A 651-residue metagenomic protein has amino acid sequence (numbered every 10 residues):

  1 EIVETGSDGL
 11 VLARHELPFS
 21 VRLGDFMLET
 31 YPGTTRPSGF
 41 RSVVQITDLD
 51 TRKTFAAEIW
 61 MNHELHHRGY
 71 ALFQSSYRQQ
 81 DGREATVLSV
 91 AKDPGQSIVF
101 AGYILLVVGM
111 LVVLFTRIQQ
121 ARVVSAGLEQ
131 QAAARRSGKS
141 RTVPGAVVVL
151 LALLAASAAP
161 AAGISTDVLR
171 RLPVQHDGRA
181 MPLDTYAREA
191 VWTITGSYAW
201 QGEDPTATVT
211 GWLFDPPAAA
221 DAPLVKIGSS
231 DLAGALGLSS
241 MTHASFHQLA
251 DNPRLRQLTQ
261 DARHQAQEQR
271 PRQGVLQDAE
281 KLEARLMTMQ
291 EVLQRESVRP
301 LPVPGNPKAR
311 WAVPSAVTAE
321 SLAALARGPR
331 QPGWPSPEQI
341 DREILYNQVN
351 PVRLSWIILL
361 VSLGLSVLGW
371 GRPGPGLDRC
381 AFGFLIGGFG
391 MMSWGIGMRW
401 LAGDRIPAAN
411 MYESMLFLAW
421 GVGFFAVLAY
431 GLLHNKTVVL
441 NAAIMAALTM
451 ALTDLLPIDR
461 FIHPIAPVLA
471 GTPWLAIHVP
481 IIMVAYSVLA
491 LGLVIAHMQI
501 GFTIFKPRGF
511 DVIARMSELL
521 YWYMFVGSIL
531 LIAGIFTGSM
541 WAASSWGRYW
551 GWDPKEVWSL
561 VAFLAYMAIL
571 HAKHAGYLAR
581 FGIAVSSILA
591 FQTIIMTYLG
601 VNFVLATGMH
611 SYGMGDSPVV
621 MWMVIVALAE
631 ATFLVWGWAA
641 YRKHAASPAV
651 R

Functional and structural regions predicted by a protein language model:
E1-R651: Solvent-exposed, non-transmembrane regions of integral membrane proteins
